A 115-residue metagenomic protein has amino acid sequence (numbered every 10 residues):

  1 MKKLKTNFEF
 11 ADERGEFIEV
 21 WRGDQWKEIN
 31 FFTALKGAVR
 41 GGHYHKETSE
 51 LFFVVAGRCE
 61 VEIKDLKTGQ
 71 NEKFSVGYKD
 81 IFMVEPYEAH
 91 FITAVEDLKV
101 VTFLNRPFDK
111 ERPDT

Functional and structural regions predicted by a protein language model:
M1-E28, G41: A short, N-terminal "cap"/entry segment at the start of jelly-roll beta-barrel domains of the cupin/DSBH fold
K2-D12, F91, V95-T115: Double-stranded beta-helix
F17, G42, V61-E62, V84 (+2 more regions): Short beta-strand His + acidic residue motifs that chelate non-heme Fe in jelly-roll/DSBH and cupin folds
N30-E47: Conserved short histidine dyad/triad with adjacent acidic residue
H43, S49-V54, F82, I92: His/acidic/aromatic-lined binding-pocket segments of jelly-roll/cupin-type domains and related regulatory beta-sandwich
K46-V61, D65, F103: Short, conserved beta-strand element in jelly-roll/cupin
E47, D80, E88, E96 (+1 more regions): A generic "binding-loop/recognition-motif" signal
L66-P86: Short acidic-glycine-tyrosine-enriched beta hairpin
